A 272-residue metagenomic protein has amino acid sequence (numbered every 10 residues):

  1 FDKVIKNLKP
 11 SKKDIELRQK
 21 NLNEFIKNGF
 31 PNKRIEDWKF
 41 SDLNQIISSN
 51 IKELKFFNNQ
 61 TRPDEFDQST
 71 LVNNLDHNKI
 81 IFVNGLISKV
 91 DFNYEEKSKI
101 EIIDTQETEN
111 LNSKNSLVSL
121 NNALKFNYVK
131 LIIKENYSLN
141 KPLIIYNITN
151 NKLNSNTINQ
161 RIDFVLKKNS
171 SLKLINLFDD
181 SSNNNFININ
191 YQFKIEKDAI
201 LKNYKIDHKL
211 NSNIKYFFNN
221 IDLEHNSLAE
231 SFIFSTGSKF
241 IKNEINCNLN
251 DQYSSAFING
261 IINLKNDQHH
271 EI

Functional and structural regions predicted by a protein language model:
F1-N159, F178: N-terminal leader/transition segments
Y94-K99, I103, E109-I272: Conserved beta-strand/loop scaffold segments within soluble protein domains that form the structured core and edges
